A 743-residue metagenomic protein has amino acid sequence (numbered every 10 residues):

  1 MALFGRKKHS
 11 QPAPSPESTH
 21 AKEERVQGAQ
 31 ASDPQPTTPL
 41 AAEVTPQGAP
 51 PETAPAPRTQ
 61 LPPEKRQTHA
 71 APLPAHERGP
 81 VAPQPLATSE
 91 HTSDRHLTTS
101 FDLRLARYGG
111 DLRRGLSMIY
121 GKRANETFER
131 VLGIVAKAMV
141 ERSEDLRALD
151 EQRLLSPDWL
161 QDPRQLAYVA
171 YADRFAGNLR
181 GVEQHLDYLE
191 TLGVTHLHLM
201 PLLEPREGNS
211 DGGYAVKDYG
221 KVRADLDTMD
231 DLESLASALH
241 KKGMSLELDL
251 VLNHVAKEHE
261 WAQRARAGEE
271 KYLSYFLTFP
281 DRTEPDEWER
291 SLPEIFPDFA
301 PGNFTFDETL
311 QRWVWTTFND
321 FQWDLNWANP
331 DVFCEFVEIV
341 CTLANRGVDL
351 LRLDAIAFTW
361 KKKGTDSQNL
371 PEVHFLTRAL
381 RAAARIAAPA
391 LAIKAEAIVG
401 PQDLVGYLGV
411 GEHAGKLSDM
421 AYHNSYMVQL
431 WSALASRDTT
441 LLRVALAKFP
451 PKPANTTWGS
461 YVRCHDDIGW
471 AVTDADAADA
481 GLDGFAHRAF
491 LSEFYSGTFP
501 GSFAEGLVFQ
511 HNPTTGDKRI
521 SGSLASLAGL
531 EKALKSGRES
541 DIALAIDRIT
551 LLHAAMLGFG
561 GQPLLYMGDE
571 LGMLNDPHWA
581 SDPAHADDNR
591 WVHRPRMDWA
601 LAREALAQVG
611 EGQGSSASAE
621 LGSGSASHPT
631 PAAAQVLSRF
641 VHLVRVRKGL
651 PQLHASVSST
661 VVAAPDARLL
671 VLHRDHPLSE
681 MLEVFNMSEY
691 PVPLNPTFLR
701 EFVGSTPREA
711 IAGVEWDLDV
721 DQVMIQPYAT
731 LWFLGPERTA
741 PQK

Functional and structural regions predicted by a protein language model:
L3-K8, K22-E23, P36-L40, P46 (+1 more regions): Active-site and adjacent substrate-binding regions of carbohydrate-active enzymes
K7-E17: Long, compositionally biased low-complexity repeat segments characteristic of intrinsically disordered regions
S15-T53: D/E-rich low-complexity acidic segments and tails
